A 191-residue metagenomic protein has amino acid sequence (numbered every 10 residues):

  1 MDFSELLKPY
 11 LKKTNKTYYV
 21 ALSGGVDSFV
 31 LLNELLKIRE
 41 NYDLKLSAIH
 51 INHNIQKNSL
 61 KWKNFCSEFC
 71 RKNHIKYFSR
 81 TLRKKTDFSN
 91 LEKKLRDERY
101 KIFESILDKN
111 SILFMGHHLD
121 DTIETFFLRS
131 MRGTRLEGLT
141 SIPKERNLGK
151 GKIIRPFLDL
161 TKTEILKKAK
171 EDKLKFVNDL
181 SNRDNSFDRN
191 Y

Functional and structural regions predicted by a protein language model:
M1-Y191: Core alpha/beta nucleotide-donor-binding catalytic domains of modification enzymes
